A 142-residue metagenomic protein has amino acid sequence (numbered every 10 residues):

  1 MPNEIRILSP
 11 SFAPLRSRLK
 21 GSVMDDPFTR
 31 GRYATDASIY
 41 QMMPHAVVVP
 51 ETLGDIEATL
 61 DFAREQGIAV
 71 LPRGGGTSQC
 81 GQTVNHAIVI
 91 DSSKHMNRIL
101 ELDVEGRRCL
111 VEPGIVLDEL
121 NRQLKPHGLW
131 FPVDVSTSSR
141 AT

Functional and structural regions predicted by a protein language model:
M1-T142: Noncatalytic alpha-helical scaffold of FAD-dependent oxidoreductases
